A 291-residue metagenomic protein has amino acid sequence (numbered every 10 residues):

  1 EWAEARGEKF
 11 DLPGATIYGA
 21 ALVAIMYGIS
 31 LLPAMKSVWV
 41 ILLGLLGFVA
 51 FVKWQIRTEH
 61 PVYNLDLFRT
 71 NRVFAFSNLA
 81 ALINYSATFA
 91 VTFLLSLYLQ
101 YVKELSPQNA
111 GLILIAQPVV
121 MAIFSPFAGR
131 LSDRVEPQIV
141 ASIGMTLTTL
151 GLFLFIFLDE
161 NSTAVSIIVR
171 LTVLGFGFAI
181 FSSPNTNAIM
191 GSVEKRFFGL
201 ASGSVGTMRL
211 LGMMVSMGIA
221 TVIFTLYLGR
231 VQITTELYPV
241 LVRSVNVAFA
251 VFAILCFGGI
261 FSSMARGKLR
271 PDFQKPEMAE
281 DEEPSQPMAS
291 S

Functional and structural regions predicted by a protein language model:
E1-A80, A87, L105, I113: Hydrophobic transmembrane-helix bundles of small-molecule transporters
G28, G229-T234: Transmembrane alpha-helical segments of integral membrane proteins
L32, L65, G218, Q274-E280: Juxtamembrane helix-loop transition sites at the ends of transmembrane segments in multi-pass membrane proteins
S37, H60-R230, V242-R270: 12-transmembrane solute porter fold
A50, F157, A289-S291: Pocket-edge structural micro-motifs
E236-V242: Interfacial segments at transmembrane-helix termini and the short loops linking adjacent helices
R266-S291: Intrinsic disorder in cytosolic terminal tails and internal cytosolic loops of multi-pass membrane transporters
